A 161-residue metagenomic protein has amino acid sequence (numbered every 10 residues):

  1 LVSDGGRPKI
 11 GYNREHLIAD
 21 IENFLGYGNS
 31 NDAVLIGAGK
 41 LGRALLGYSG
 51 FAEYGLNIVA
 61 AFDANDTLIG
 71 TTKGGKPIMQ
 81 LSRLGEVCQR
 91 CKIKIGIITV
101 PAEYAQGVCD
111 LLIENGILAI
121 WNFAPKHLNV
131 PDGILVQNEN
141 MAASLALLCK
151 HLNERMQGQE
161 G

Functional and structural regions predicted by a protein language model:
L1-N115, P131-M156, G161: Hydrophobic, well-ordered beta-alpha structural blocks that scaffold small-molecule cofactor pockets
V100, F123-P125: Short secondary-structure boundary segments
L128: Short, glycine/polar-rich helix-capping loops at beta-to-alpha or helix-loop-helix junctions that flank or form
